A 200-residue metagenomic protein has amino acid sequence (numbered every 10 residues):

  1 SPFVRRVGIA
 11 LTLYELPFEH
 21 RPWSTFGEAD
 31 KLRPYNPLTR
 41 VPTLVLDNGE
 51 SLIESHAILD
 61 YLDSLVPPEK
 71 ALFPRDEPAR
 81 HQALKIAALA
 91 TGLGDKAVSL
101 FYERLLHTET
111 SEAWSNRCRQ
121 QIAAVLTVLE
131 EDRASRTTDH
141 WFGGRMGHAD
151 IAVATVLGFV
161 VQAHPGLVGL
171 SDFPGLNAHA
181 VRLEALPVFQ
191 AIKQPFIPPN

Functional and structural regions predicted by a protein language model:
P2-A113: GST-like domain detector, emphasizing the conserved glutathione-binding G-site in the N-terminal thioredoxin-like
L44, A83, L129, D150-I151 (+1 more regions): Residue-level signal for nonpolar/aromatic packing positions in well-ordered secondary structure
L44, H56, Q121-V125, L129 (+1 more regions): Aromatic-glycine hotspot motif
D63, V156-L157, K193: Active-site-flanking alpha-helical
K70-R75, S99, H140-G143, G169-L170 (+1 more regions): Short, hydrophobic secondary-structure boundary micro-motifs
A90-V181: GST-like fold's C-terminal all-alpha helical module
L170-N200: Long hydrophobic alpha-helical segments typical of transmembrane helices together with their membrane-interfacial
